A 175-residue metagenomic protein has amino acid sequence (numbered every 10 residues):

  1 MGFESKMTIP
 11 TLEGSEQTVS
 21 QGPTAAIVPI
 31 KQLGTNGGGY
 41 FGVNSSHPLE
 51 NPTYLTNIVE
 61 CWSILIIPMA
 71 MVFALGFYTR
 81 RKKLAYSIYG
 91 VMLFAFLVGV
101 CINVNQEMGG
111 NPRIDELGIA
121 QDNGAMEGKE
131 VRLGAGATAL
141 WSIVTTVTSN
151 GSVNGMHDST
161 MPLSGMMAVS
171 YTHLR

Functional and structural regions predicted by a protein language model:
M1, M71-L84: Membrane-water interface regions at transmembrane-helix termini and the short interhelical loops of multi-pass membrane
M1-Q32, F96-G155: Aromatic-rich transmembrane-lumenal/periplasmic boundary elements in polytopic membrane proteins
N44-H47: Juxtamembrane membrane-water interface segments that cap and precede transmembrane helices
L49, T53-N57, R80, L84 (+1 more regions): Membrane-helix interfacial "entry" motifs
E60-M71: Hydrophobic alpha-helical transmembrane segments
R81-F94: Alpha-helical transmembrane segments and their helix-start/interface "positive-inside/aromatic belt" motifs in integral
T172-H173: Conserved small/polar residues in nucleotide/adenosyl-binding loops
